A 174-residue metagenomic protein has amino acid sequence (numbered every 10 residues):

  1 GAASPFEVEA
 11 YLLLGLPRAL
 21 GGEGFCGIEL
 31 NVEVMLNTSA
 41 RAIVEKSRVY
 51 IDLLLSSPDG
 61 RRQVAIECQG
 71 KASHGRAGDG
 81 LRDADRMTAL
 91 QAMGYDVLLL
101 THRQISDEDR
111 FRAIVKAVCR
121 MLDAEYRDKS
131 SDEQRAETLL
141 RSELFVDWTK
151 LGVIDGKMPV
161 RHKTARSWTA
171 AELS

Functional and structural regions predicted by a protein language model:
G1-S174: Surface segments flanking catalytic/ligand-binding clefts of nucleic-acid enzymes
